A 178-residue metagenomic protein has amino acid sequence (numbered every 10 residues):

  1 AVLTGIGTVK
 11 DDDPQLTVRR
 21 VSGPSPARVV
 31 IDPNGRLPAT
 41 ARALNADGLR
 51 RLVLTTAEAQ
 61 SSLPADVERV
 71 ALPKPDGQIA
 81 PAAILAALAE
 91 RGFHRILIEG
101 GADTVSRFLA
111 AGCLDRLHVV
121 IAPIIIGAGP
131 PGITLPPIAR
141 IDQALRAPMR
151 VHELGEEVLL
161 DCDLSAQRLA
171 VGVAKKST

Functional and structural regions predicted by a protein language model:
A1-T178: Enzymes that bind and transform nitrogen-containing heteroaromatic metabolites
